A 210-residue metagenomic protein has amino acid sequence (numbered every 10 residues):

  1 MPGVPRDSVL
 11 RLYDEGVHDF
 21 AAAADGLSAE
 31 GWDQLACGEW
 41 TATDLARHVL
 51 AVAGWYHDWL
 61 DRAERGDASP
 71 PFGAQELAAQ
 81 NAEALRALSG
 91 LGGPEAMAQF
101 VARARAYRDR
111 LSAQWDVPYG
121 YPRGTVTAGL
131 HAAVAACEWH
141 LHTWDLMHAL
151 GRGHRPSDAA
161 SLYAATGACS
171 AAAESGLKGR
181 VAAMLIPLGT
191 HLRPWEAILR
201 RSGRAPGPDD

Functional and structural regions predicted by a protein language model:
P2-R11, G26-L35, D58-Q75, E95-Q99 (+1 more regions): Structured surface interface patches that mediate subunit assembly and partner/cofactor docking
G16-A23, V52, R103-A106, R110 (+1 more regions): Amphipathic, well-ordered alpha-helical segments in soluble domains
D33, E39-A42: Helix-turn-helix
P71-S89: Charged, glycine/proline-rich intrinsically disordered loops and linkers
E83-R103: A short, structured beta-strand-centered segment in the mid-to-C-terminal lobe of catalytic cores from group-transfer
